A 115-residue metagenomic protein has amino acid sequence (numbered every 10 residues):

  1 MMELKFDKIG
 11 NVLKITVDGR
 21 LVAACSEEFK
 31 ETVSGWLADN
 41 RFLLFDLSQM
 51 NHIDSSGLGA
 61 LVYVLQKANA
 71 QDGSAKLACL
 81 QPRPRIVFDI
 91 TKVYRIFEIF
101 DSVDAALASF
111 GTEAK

Functional and structural regions predicted by a protein language model:
M1-L4, K30-T32, D54, L107: Short low-complexity stretches enriched in small and charged residues
E3-E31, S48: STAS-typified acidic loop motif
K5-D7, A78, F100: General small-molecule cofactor/ligand-binding pocket signal
N11, V93-I96, S102: Glycine-centered tight turns that cap/initiate beta-strands
G19, Q81, V103: Short, flexible active-site-adjacent loop segments at beta-strand->alpha-helix junctions, enriched in small/polar
A23-F97: Amphipathic alpha-helical interaction surfaces in cytosolic regulatory modules
S102-K115: A charged, well-structured terminal subsegment
